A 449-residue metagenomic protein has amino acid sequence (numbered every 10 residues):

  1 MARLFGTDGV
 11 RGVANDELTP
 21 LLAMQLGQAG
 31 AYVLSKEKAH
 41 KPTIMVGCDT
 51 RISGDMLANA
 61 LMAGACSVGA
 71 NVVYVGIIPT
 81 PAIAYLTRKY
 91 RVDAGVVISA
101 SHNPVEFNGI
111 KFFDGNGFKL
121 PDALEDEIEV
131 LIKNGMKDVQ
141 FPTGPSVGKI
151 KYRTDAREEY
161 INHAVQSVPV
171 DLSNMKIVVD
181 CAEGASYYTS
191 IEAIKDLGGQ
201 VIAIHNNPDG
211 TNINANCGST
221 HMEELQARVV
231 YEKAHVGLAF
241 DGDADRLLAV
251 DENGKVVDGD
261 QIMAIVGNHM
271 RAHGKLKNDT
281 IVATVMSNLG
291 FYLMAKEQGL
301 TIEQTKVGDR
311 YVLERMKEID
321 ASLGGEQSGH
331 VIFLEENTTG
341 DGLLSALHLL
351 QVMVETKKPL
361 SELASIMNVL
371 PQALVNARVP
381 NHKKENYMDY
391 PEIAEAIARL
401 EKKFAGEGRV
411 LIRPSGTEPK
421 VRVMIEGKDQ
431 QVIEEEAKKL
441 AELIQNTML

Functional and structural regions predicted by a protein language model:
M1-A63, S67-V68, K149-I177, E385 (+1 more regions): An N-terminal, well-structured beta->alpha segment
V13, N108-E232: Gly/Ser/Thr-enriched, mixed-charge loops and adjacent short helices that form phosphate/oxyanion-binding elements
Y32, K36, H40-F107, E192-V250 (+1 more regions): N-terminal small/polar loop signature for handling phosphorylated ligands or for N-terminal nucleophile
A39-D49, V73, K176-V179, D279-V285 (+1 more regions): Short glycine-rich phosphate-binding loop at a beta-alpha junction
V92-F107, V229-D251, K255-V256, L300-D341: Glycine-rich phosphate-binding loop
D126-I161, Q166, E252-G325, I332-F333: Proline/glycine-rich low-complexity loops and linkers
H273-L449: Phosphate-binding and adjacent anionic-ligand microenvironments
